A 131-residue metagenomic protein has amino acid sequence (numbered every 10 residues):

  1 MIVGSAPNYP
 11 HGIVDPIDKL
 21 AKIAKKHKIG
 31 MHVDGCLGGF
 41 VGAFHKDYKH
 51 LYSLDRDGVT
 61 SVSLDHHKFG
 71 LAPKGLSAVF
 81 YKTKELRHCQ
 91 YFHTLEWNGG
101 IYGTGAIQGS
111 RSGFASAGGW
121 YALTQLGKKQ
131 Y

Functional and structural regions predicted by a protein language model:
M1-H32: Active-site phosphate-binding strand-loop segment of PLP-dependent enzymes
I2, G30-G35, H93-L95, G105-A106: A generic structural motif
G4, L37, V41, A117-A122: Contiguous, well-ordered alpha-helical segments that form the cores/surfaces of helical PPI scaffolds
N8, H50-Y131: Active-site C-terminal subdomain of aminotransferase-like
V14-K26, G38-S61: Active-site pre-lysine segment of PLP-dependent enzymes
H32-G42, F69: FAD-binding core of FAD-dependent oxidoreductases, characterized by glycine-rich FAD pyrophosphate-binding loops
